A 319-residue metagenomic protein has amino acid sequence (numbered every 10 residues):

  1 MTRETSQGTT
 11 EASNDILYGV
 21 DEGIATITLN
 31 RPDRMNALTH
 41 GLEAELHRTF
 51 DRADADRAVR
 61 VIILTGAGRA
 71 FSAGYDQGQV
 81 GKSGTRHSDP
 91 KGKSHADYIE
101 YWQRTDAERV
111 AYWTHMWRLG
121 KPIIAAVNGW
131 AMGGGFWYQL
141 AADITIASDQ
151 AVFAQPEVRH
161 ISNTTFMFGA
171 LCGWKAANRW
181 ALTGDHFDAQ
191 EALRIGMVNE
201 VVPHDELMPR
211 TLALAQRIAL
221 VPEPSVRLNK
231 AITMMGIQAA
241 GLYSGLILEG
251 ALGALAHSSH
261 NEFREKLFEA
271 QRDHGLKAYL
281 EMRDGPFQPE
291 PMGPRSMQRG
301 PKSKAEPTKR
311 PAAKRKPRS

Functional and structural regions predicted by a protein language model:
M1-A67, K309, R315: Conserved CoA-thioester-binding segment of acyl-CoA-metabolizing enzymes
M1-E22, F71, S83, D188-A189 (+3 more regions): C-terminal alpha-helix plus adjacent terminal tail
Y18, R34, L38, V59 (+6 more regions): Ligand-binding pocket scaffold of soluble enzyme catalytic domains
I27, R31, E45-L46, L64 (+5 more regions): Terminal peptide-recognition signature
G41-E45, E108, H115, R210 (+2 more regions): Charged catalytic carboxylate motif
E43-E45, G78-K82, P156, N163: Glycine-rich, phosphate-binding/catalytic loops in enzymes
G66-H115, H274-G275: Glycine- (often His-adjacent) and acidic-residue-rich active-site loop that binds/positions the CoA thioester
T114-V226: Crotonase-fold acyl-CoA enzyme core
